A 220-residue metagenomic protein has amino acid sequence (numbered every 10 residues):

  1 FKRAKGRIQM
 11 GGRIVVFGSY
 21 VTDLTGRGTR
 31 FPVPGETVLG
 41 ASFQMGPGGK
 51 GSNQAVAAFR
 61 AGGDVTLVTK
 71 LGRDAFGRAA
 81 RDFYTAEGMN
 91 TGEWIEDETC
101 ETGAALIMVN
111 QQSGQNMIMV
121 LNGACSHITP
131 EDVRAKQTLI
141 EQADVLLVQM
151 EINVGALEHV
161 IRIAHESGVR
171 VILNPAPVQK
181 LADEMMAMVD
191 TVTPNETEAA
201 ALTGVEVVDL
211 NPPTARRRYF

Functional and structural regions predicted by a protein language model:
A4-L71, A75-M89: Glycine-rich phosphate/adenosyl-contacting loop at the front of the ribokinase-like
S42, V68-R73, T91-T102, N174-A176: Beta-strand->loop->alpha-helix junctions that form or flank phosphate-binding loops in nucleotide-handling enzymes
V56, R81-D82, E158, R162 (+1 more regions): Alpha-helical segments flanking ligand/cofactor-binding loops in enzyme cores
A75-E87, I107-V109, G114, I118 (+1 more regions): Active-site-proximal loop->helix
G88, S126-E131, V171-P177: Short gly/ser/thr-rich secondary-structure transition/capping motifs
G92-D97, I107-V145: Conserved phosphate-binding/catalytic loop of the ribokinase/pfkB sugar-kinase fold
I161-F220: Conserved phosphate/ATP/ADP-binding segment of small-molecule kinases
